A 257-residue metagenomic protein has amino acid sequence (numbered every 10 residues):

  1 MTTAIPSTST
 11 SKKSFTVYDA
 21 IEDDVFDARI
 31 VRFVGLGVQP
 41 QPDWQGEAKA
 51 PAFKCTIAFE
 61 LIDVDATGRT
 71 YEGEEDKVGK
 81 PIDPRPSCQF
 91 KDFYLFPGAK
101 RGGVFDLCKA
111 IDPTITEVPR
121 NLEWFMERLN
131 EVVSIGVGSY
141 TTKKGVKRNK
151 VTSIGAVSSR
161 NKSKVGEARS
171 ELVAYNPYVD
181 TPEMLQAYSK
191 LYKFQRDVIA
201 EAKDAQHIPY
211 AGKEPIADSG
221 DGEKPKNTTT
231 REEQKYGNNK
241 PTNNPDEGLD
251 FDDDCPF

Functional and structural regions predicted by a protein language model:
M1-F257: Short beta-rich binding modules
